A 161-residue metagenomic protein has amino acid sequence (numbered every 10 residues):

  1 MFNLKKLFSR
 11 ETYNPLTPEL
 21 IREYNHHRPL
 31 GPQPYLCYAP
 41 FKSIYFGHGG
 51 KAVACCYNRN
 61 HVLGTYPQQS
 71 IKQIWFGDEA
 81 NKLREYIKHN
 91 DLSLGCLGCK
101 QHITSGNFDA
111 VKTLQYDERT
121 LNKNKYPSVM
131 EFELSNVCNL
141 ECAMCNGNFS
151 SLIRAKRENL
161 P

Functional and structural regions predicted by a protein language model:
F2-F8, N14-Q115: Accessory C-terminal segments flanking Radical SAM cores
Y13, T17, E158-P161: Charged, glycine/proline-rich intrinsically disordered loops and linkers
A54-N60, E131-P161: Canonical Radical SAM [4Fe-4S] cluster-binding loop centered on the CxxxCxxC motif and its immediate flanking residues
V111-K123, N159-P161: Short cysteine/histidine-rich metal-coordination sites, predominantly Zn2+-binding motifs
P127-V129: LRR N-terminal entry segment and analogous cap-like coil->beta motifs
